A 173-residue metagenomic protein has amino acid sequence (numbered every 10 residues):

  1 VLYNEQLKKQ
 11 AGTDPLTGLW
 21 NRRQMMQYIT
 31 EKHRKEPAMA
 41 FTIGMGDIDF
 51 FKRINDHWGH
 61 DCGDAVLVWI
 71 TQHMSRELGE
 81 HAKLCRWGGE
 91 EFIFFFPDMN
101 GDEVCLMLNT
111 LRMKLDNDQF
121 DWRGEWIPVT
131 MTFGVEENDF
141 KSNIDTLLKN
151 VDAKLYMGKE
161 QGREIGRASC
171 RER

Functional and structural regions predicted by a protein language model:
K8-K9, R22-A40, T71-G79, P97: Short regulatory alpha-helical coupling segments that immediately precede and/or link into cyclic nucleotide signaling
K8-Q27, G46-H60, V68: Conserved nucleotide-binding and Mg2+-coordinating catalytic segments in signaling enzymes
Y28-W58, M74, C85: Active-site-proximal structural segments of metal-dependent nucleotidyl cyclase/transferase enzymes
F51, I70, L84-W87, F92 (+1 more regions): Hydrophobic framework residues that shape the active-site pocket of cyclic nucleotide turnover catalytic cores
H60, G101, C105, N109 (+1 more regions): Catalytic-core segments of nucleotide cyclases and related cyclic-nucleotide turnover enzymes
T71-Q72, E103-D121, D152: Alpha-helical scaffold within the catalytic cores of cyclic-nucleotide enzymes
R86, L115-M131, K159: Catalytic core regions of nucleotide second-messenger enzymes
A168-R173: Conserved small/polar residues in nucleotide/adenosyl-binding loops
